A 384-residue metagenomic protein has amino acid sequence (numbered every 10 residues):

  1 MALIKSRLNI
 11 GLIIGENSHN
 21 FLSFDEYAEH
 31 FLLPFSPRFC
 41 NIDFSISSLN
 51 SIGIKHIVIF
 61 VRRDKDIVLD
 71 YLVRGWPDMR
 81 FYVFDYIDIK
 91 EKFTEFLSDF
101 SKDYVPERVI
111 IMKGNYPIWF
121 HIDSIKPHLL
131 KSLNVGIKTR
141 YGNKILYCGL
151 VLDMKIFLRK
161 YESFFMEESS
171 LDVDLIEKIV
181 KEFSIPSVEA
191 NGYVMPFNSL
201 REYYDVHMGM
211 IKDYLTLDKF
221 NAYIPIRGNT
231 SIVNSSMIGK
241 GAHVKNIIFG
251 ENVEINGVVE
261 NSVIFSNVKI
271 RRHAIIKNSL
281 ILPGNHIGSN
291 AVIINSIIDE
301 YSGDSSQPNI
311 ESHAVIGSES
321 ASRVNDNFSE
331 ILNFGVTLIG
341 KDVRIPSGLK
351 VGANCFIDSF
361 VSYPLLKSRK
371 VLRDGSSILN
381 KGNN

Functional and structural regions predicted by a protein language model:
M1-I14, E167-N384: Left-handed beta-helix
A2-F81: N-terminal glycine-rich phosphate-binding loop and ensuing alpha1 helix
N41-S45, K92-D99, L175: Well-ordered alpha-helical segments embedded in enzymatic catalytic cores
I42, I111-N115, S262: Residue-level signal for inorganic ion chemistry
V61, G114-N115, N191-M195: Conserved short loop/turn motifs at secondary-structure junctions
D66-K155: Conserved beta-loop-beta/alpha segment of the NTase-like Rossmann-fold superfamily that binds/positions NTPs
K155-E168: Aromatic-glycine-rich donor-binding/catalytic loop that engages nucleotide-sugar donors across glycosyltransferases
